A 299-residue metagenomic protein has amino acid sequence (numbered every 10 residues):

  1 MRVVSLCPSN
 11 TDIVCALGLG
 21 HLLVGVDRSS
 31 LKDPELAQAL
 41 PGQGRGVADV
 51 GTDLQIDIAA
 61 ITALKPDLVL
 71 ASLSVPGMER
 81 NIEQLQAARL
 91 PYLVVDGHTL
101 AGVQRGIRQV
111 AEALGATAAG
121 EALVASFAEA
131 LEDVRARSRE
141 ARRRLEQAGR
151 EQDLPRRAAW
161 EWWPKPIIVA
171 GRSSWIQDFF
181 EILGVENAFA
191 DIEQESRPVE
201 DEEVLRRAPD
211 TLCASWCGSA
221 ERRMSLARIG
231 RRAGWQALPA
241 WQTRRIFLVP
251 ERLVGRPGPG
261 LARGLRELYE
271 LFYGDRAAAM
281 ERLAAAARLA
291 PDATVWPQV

Functional and structural regions predicted by a protein language model:
M1-V299: N-terminal ligand-binding lobe of clamshell/alpha-beta domains
